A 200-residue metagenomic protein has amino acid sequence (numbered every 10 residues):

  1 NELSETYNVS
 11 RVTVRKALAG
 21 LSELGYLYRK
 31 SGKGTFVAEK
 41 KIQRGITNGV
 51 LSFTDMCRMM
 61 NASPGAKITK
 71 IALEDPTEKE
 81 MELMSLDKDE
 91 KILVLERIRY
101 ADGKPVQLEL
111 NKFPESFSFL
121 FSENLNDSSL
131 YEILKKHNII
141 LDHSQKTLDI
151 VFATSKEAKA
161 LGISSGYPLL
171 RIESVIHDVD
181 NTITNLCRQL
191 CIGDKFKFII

Functional and structural regions predicted by a protein language model:
N1-V37: N-terminal helix-turn-helix
E39-I200: All-alpha effector-binding/dimerization core of bacterial HTH-type transcriptional repressors
